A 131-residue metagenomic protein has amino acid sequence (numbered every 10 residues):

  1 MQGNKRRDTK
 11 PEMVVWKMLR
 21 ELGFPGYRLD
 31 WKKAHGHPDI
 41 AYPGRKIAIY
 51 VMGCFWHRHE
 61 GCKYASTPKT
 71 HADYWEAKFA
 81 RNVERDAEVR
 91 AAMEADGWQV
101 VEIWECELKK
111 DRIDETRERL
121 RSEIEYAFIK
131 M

Functional and structural regions predicted by a protein language model:
M1-E102, C106-M131: Nucleic-acid endo/exonuclease domains
